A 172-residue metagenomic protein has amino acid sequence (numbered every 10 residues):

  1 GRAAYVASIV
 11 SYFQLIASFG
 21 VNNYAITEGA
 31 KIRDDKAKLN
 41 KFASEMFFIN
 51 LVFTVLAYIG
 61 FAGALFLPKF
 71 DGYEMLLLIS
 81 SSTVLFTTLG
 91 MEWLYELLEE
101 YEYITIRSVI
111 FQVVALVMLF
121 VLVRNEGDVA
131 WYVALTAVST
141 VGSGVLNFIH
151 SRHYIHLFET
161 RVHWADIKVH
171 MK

Functional and structural regions predicted by a protein language model:
G1, L67-E74, E99-E102, V109-G144: Membrane-interface helix-loop junctions in multi-pass transport and translocation proteins
G1-V6, I32-S44, V55-L85, N125-V133: Membrane-interface helix-capping segments at transmembrane helix termini in multi-pass transporters
A4-R33, F42, T88, S143-L146: Small-residue-rich midsections of specific transmembrane alpha-helices
S8, Y12, F47, L51 (+5 more regions): Residue-level signature of the transmembrane alpha-helical core of multi-pass small-molecule transporters
I16-F19, Y58-F66, I79, E92 (+2 more regions): Membrane-embedded alpha-helical segments of multi-pass transporters/permeases
K31, E74, V84-S108: Membrane-interface junctions at transmembrane-helix termini in multi-pass inner-membrane proteins
E102-T105, V129-T136, V145-K172: Interhelical loop/hinge segments that connect adjacent transmembrane helices in multipass membrane
